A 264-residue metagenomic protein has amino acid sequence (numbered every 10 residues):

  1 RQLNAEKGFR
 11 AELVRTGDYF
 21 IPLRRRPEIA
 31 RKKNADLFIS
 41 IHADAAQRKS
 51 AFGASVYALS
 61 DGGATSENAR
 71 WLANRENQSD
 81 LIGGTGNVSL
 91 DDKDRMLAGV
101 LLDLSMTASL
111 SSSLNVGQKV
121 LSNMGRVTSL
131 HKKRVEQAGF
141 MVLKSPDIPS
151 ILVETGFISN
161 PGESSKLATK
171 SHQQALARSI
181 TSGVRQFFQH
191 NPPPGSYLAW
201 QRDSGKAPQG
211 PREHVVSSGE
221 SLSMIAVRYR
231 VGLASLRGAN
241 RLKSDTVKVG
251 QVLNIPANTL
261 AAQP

Functional and structural regions predicted by a protein language model:
R1, E28, K32, R70 (+13 more regions): Solvent-exposed, polar/charged alpha-helical surfaces in well-ordered, non-transmembrane soluble domains, broadly
R1-T85, L90-D91, T107-L110, L114: Catalytic-core regions of hydrolytic enzymes
V14-Y19, S55-G62, N87, L101-S111 (+4 more regions): Second-shell loop/turn segments in exported
T16-D18, H42-D44, L59-A64, N77-Q78 (+6 more regions): Solvent-exposed coil/turn segments that connect beta secondary-structure elements in extracytoplasmic/periplasmic
F20-R24, G62-S66, D91, R95 (+5 more regions): Soluble non-cytosolic domains of exported or imported proteins
L37, A98-A199: Active-site-adjacent mobile loop/cap segments within catalytic or ligand-binding domains
N191-E213, I255-P264: Intrinsically disordered, low-complexity Ser/Thr-rich linker and spacer segments in cell-wall-related proteins
S204-A234, Q251-V252: Primarily a LysM-type cell-wall glycan-binding module
